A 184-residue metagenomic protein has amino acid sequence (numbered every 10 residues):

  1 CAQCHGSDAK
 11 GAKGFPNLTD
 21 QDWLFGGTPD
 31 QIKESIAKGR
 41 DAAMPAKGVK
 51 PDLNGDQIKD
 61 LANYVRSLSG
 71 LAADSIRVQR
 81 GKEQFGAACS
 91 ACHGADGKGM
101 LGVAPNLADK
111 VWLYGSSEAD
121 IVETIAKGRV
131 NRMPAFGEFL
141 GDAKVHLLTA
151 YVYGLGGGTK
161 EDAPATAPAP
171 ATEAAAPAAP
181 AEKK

Functional and structural regions predicted by a protein language model:
C1-D30, A37: Membrane-embedded segments
C1-K10, E34, A73-K98, D109 (+2 more regions): Sequence/structural segment immediately N-terminal to covalent heme-attachment motifs in c-type and related
A12-T19, A37-I58, S69-I76, G102-N106 (+1 more regions): Axial heme c-ligation environment in periplasmic c-type cytochrome domains
W23-L24, V65, L113, V152: Fold-core signature of tandem repeat domains
D30, L101, G115, A119: Short helix N-cap motif at coil->helix boundaries in the Bergerat
Q31, D56, D60-N63, I76 (+5 more regions): Extracytoplasmic/secreted proteins, especially bacterial periplasmic and envelope-associated proteins
D60-Q84, E161, A167-K184: Electrostatic cytochrome c docking/interface patches
R66, E83, S90, M100-V103 (+3 more regions): Copper-binding active sites and cupredoxin-like electron-transfer domains, recognizing His/Cys-rich ligand loops
